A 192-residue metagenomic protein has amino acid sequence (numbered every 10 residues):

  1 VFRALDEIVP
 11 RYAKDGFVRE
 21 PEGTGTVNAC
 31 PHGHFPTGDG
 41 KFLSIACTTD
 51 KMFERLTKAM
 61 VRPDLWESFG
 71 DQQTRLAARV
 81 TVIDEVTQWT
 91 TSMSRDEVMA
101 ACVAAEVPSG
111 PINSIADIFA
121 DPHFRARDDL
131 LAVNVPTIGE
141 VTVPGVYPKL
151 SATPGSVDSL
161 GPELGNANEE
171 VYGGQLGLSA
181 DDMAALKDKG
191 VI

Functional and structural regions predicted by a protein language model:
V1, A78, D117-D121: Beta-rich nucleic-acid/ligand-interaction surfaces
V1-C47: Active-site-adjacent "lid/gating" segments in soluble enzymes
P31, M52-F53, V98, S114 (+3 more regions): Residues within well-ordered alpha-helices
P31-A105, S109: Aromatic-enriched alpha-helical interface/lid elements that frame and gate functional surfaces
A78, N134-A184: Flexible, small-/acidic-enriched active-site or ligand-binding loops
A104-D158: A glycine-rich dinucleotide-binding beta-alpha-beta segment and adjacent secondary-structure elements that constitute
D182-I192: Non-catalytic accessory regions
